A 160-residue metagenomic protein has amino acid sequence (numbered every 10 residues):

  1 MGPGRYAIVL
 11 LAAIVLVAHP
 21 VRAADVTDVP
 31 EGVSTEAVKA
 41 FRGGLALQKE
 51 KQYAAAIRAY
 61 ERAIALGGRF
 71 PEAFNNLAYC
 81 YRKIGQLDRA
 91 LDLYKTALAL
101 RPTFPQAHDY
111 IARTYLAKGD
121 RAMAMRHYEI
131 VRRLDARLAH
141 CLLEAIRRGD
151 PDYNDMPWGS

Functional and structural regions predicted by a protein language model:
A24-E31, M125-S160: Terminal, low-structured helical/coil segments at or just beyond the last alpha-helical repeat
Q48, N75, Y79-R82, A99 (+1 more regions): Position-specific recognition of the canonical hydrophobic site in helix A of tetratricopeptide repeat
E50-R62, K83-T96, G119-I130, D155-P157: Structural signature of tandem alpha-helical TPR/SEL1-like repeats, specifically the intra-repeat loop/turn
L66, L100, R133-L134: Structural marker of alpha-solenoid helical repeat scaffolds
N76, Y110, E144-A145: Canonical tetratricopeptide repeat
